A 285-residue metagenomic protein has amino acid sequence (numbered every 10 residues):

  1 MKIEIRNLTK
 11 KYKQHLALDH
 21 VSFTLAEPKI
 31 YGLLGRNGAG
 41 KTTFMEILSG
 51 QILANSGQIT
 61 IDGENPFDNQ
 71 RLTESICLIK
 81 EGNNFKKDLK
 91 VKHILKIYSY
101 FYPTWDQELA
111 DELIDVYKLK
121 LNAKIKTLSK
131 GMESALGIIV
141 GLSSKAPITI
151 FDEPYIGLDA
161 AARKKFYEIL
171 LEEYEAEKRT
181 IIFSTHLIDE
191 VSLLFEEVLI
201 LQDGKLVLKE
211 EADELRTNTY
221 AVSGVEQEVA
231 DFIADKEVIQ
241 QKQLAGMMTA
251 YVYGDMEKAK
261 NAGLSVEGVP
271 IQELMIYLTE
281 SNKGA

Functional and structural regions predicted by a protein language model:
L25, G57-R71: Conserved ABC transporter NBD signature motif
G35-G40: Walker A (P-loop) phosphate-binding loop of ABC-type ATPase nucleotide-binding domains
S49: Helix-to-loop junction immediately C-terminal to a conserved catalytic motif
R71, L78-L136: ABC-family P-loop ATPase nucleotide-binding domains
T149-E153, L158: Catalytic Walker B motif of ABC-type/P-loop ATPase nucleotide-binding domains
F166-V252: ABC transporter nucleotide-binding domain
Q240-A285: C-terminal coupling/interaction segments
